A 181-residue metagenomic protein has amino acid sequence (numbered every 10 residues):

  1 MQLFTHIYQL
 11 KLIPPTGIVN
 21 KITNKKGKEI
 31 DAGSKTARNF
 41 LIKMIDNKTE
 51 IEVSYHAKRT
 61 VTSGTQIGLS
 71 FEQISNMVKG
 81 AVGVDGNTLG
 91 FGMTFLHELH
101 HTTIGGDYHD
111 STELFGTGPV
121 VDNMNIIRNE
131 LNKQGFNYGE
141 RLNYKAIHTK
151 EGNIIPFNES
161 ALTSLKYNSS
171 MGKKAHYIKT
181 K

Functional and structural regions predicted by a protein language model:
M1-S54: A metal-dependent hydrolase signature that marks the N-terminal structural subdomain at the beginning of catalytic folds
P15, K25, D31, T62 (+9 more regions): Intrinsically disordered, low-complexity segments enriched in small/polar residues
P15, K26, N47-K58, L69 (+4 more regions): Long, low-complexity, intrinsically disordered regions
I22, A32, L41, V53 (+8 more regions): Extended hydrophobic/Leu-rich segments
I45-G92, T102-G106: Active-site scaffold of zinc-dependent metalloenzymes
F95: An amphipathic, basic-hydrophobic helix/alpha-beta surface used to engage anionic, phosphate-rich ligands or surfaces
E98: Walker B catalytic acidic pair
T103-K181: Active-site or metal-binding loop neighborhoods of secreted/extracellular toxin and effector enzymes
